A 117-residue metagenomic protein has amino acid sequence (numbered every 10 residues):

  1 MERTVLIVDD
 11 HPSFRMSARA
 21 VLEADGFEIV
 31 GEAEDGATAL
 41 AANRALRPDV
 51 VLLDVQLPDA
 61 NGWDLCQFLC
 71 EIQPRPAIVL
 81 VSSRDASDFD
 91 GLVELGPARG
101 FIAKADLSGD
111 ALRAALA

Functional and structural regions predicted by a protein language model:
D9, D54: Active-site residues of response regulator receiver
P12-G31: Two-component/phosphorelay signaling modules centered on CheY-like receiver
D35-T38, N61-D64: Acidic catalytic/metal-coordinating carboxylates
P58: The feature encodes the CheY-like receiver
G62, V93-I102: As written
W63-P74: Short amphipathic alpha-helix used as the core "switch/output" element in two-component signaling
V81-S82, K104: Hydrophobic/aromatic residues positioned on beta-strands within the core alpha/beta folds
